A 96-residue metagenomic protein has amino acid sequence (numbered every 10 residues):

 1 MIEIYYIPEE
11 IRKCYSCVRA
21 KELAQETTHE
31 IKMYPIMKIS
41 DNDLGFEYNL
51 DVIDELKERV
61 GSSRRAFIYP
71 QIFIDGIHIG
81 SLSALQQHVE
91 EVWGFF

Functional and structural regions predicted by a protein language model:
M1-M37: Local sequence-structure signature of Cys/Sec-based thiol-disulfide redox active-site neighborhoods
C17-A24, D51-E58, V92: Short, aromatic/basic amphipathic alpha-helical patches
I36-I68: Thioredoxin-like thiol-disulfide oxidoreductase module
I74-F96: Non-catalytic, surface beta->alpha helical segment in thiol-disulfide oxidoreductase systems
